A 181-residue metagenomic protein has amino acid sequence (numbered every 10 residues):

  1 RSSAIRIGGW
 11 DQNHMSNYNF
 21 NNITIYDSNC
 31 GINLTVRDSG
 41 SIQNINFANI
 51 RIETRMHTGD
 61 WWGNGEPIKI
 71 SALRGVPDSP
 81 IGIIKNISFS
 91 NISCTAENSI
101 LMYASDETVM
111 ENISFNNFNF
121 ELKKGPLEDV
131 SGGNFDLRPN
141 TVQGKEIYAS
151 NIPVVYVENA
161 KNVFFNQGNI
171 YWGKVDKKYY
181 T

Functional and structural regions predicted by a protein language model:
R1-T181: Extracellular/periplasmic carbohydrate-active domains that bind, remodel, or depolymerize complex polysaccharides
